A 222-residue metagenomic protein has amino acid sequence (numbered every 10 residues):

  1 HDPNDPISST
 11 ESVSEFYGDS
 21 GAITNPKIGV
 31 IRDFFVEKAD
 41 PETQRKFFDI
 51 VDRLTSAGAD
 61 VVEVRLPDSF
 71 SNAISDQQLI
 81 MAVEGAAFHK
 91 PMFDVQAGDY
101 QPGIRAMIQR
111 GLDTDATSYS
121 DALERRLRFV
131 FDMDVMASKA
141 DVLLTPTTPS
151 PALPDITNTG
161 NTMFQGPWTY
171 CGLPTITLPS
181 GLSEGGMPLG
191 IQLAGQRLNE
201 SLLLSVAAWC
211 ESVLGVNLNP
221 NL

Functional and structural regions predicted by a protein language model:
H1-R45, V213-L222: A short helix-breaking turn/cap at a secondary-structure junction
S8-S9, S75-I80, P91, S120-D121 (+1 more regions): Short, surface-exposed loop/helix-turn segments at secondary-structure junctions that function as lids/hinges flanking
G18, A22-I31, L79-D134, P179-G190: Short helix-loop capping/hinge segments that flank enzyme active sites or metal/cofactor-binding pockets
P41-R65, K90-V95, Y119, L123-A140: Acyltransferase
R53, G166-T169, G185: Hydrophobic/aromatic ligand-binding patch that stacks against planar heteroaromatic rings of cofactors or nucleotides
D132-D134, N158-P179: Small-aliphatic-rich amphipathic alpha-helix that forms the alpha element of a beta-alpha
M187-N199, L203-A207, E211: Short, well-ordered beta-strand elements
